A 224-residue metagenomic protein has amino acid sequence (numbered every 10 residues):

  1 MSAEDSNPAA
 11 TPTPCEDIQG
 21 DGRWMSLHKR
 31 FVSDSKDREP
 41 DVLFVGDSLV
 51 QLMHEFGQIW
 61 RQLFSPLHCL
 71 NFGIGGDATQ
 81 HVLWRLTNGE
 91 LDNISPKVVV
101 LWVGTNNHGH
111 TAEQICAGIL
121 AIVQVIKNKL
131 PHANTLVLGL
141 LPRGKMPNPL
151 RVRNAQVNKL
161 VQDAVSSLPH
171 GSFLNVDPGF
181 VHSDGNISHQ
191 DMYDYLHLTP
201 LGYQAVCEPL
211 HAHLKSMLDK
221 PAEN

Functional and structural regions predicted by a protein language model:
M1-V45, L49-Q62, M217-N224: N-terminal secretory targeting modules
C15-E16, N71-G76: Acidic/histidine-rich helix-loop elements that form or flank divalent-metal/phosphate-binding sites at the catalytic
S35-E39, L63-F64, D92-S95, S166-S167: Extracellular/periplasmic catalytic domains that process cell-envelope and extracellular macromolecules
V42-F44, H68-G73, K97-V103, N134-G139 (+2 more regions): Structural recognition of the beta-strand scaffold that forms the well-ordered cores of secreted hydrolase catalytic
Q51-I59, L63, T79-K129, L136 (+1 more regions): Oxyanion-hole/transition-state-stabilizing segment in secreted/luminal serine hydrolases and related acyltransferases
S65, P131-H132, P169: Proline-centered flexible-loop/turn and helix-kink motifs
N71-F72, G109-A112, P147, Y193-L196: Second-shell loop/turn segments in exported
P142-N224: Catalytic His-Asp segment of secreted/periplasmic serine-dependent ester chemistry enzymes
